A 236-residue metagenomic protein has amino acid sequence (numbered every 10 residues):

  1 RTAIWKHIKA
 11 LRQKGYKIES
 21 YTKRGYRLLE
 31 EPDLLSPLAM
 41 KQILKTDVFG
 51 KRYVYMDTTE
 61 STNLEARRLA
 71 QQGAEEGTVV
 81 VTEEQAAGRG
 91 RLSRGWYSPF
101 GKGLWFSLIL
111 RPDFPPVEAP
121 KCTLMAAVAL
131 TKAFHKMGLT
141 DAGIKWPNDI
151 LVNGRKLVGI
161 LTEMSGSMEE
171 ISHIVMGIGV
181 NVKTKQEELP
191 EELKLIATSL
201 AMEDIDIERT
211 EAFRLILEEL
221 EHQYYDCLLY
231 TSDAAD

Functional and structural regions predicted by a protein language model:
R1-K136: N-terminal lobe of the biotin/lipoate ligase/transferase fold
I8, Q186, L220: Short amphipathic alpha-helical/adjacent loop interface patches that line ligand and macromolecule-binding sites
S98-A197, A201, I207: Nucleotide and nucleotide-moiety/phosphate-recognizing core
A133, M137, E219-D226: Short alpha-helical functional segments enriched in proximate histidine and acidic residues
T210, L228: Adenine-nucleotide phosphate-binding core of ATP-dependent small-molecule kinases
Y230-D236: Conserved small/polar residues in nucleotide/adenosyl-binding loops
